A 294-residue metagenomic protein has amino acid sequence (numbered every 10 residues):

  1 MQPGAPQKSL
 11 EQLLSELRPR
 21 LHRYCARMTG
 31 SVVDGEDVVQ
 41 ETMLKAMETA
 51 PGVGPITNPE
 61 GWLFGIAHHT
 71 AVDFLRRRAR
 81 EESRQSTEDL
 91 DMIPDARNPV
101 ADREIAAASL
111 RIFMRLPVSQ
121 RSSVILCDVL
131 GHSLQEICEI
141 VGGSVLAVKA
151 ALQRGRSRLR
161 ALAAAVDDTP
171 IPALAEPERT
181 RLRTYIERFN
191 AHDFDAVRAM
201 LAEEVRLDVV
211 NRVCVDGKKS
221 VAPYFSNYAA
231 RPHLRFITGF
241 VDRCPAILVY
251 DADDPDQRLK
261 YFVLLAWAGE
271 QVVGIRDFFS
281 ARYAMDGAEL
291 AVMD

Functional and structural regions predicted by a protein language model:
M1-R23, V33-E36, M47: A short, charge-rich alpha-helical start-of-domain segment used by transcription regulators
Q2-P6, E41-P59, R77-A79, L162: Sigma70-family region 2
R23, D37-L44, T57-H69: Structural recognition of an alpha-helix C-terminal capping motif at a helix-to-coil junction
G54, F64-S86, A161: Arg/Lys-rich amphipathic alpha helix in sigma70-family domain 2
D73, E81-R103: Internal acidic/polar
V118, L130-A147: Helix-turn-helix DNA-binding module
S123-V124: A short pre-motif secondary-structure segment
V145-R235: Solvent-exposed, charged amphipathic helical/linker segments at domain boundaries
